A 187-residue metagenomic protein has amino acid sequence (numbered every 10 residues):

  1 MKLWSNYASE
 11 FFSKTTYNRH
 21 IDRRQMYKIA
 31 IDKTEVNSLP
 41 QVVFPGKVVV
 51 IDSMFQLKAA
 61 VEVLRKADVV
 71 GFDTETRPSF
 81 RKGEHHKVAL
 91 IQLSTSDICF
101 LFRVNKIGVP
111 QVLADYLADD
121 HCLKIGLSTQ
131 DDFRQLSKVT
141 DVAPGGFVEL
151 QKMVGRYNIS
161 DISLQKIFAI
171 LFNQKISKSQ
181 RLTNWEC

Functional and structural regions predicted by a protein language model:
M1-V70, V139, L150: N-terminal accessory regions of nucleic-acid-interacting proteins
P45-D52, Q56-K58, R65-V69, P78-C187: Conserved DEDDh/DEDDy metal-dependent 3′-5′ exonuclease domain
D73-E75: A positional/architectural concept
